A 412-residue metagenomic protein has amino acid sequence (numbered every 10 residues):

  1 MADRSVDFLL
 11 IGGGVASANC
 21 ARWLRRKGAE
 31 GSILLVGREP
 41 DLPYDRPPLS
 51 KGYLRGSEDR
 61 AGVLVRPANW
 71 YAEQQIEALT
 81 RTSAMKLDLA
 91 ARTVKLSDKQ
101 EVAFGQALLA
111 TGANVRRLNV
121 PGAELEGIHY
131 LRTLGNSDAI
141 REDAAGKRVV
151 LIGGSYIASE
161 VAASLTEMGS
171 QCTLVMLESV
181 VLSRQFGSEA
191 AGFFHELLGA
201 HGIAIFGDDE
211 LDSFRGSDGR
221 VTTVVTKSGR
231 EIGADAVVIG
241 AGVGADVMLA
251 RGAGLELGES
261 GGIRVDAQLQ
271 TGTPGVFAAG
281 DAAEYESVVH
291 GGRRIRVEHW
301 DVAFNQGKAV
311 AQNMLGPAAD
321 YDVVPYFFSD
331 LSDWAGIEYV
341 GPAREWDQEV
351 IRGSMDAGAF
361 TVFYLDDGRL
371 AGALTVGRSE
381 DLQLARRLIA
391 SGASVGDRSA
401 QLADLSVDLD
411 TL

Functional and structural regions predicted by a protein language model:
M1-L9, L64-R148, V225-K227, E231 (+2 more regions): FAD-binding core/adjacent interface of flavoenzyme oxidoreductases
A2-D7, R26, A282-D381: Mid-to-C-terminal Rossmann-like scaffold of FAD/NAD(P)H-dependent oxidoreductases
A2-E77, S164-Q185, L384: Beta1-alpha1 glycine-rich phosphate/pyrophosphate-binding loop at the start of Rossmann-like nucleotide-binding domains
S5-D7, S228-L257, W334-L412: C-terminal catalytic lobe of FAD-dependent flavoproteins
G12-V15, R132, I152-S155: Glycine-rich Rossmann-fold phosphate-binding loop(s) that bind the pyrophosphate of adenine dinucleotide cofactors
E30, A78-L96, V102, M168-A267: A Rossmann-like FAD-binding core segment of flavoenzymes
E124-A145, S217-V225, R230-A309: FAD-site-proximal beta/loop scaffold in flavoenzymes
A139-F186, V221: Rossmann-like NAD(P)H-binding beta-loop-alpha module
